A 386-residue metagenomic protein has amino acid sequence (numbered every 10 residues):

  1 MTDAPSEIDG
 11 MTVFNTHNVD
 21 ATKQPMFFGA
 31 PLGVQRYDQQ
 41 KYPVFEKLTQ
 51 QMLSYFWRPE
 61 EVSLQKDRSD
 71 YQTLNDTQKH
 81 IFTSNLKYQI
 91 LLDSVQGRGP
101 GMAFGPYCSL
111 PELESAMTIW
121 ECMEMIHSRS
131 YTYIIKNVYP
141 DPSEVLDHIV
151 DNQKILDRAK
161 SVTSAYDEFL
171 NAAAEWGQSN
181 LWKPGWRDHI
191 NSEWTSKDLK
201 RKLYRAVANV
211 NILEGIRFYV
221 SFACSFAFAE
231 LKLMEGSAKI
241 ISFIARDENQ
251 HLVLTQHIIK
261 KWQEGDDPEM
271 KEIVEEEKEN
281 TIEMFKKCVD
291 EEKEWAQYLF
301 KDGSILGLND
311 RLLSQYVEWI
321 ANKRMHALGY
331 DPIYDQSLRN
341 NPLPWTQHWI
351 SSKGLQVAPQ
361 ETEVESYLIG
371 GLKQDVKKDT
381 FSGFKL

Functional and structural regions predicted by a protein language model:
T2-L386: Non-heme di-metal
